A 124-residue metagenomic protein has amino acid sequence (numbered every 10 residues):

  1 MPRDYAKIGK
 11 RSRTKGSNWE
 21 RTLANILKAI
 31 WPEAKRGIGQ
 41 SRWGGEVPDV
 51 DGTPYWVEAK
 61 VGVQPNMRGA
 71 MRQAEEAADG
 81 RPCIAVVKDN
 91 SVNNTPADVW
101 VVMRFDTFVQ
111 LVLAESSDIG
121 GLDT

Functional and structural regions predicted by a protein language model:
M1-T124: Catalytic phosphate/metal-binding cores of nucleic-acid and nucleotide-processing enzymes, i.e., regions that mediate
